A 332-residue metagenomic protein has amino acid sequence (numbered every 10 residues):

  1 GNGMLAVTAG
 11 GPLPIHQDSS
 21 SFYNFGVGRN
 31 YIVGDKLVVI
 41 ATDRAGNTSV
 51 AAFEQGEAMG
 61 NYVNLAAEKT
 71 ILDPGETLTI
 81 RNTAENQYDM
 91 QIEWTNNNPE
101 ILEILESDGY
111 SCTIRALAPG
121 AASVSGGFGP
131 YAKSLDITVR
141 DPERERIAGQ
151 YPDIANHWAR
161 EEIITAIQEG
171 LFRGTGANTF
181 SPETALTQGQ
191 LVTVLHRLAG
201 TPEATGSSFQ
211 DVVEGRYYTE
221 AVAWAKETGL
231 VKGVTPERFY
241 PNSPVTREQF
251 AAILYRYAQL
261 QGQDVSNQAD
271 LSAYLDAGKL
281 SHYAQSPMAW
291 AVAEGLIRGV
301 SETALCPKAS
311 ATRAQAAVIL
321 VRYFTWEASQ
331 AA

Functional and structural regions predicted by a protein language model:
G1, D43, A84-N86: Extracellular acidic, Ser/Thr/Pro-rich low-complexity tracts
N2-P14, T48-V50, E100-E103: Surface-exposed loop/edge segments in extracytoplasmic proteins
L5, G11-G26, D108-Y110: Aromatic sugar-binding surface patches on proteins that engage polysaccharides or sugar-phosphate polymers
V27-G34, A116-G120: Surface-exposed, short loops/turns at beta-strand junctions within beta-sandwich domains
V33-D43, A122-F128: Short, aromatic- and glycine-rich surface loops/edge beta-strands on solvent-exposed regions
D43-A52, G127-S134: Short, exposed coil/turn segments at beta-strand boundaries within extracellular/luminal domains
A58-E145: Extracytoplasmic soluble-region selector
M59-Y62, T138-R160, Q168-E169, R173-A221 (+4 more regions): Feature responds to low-complexity, polar/acidic, surface-exposed segments characteristic of secreted/exported proteins
